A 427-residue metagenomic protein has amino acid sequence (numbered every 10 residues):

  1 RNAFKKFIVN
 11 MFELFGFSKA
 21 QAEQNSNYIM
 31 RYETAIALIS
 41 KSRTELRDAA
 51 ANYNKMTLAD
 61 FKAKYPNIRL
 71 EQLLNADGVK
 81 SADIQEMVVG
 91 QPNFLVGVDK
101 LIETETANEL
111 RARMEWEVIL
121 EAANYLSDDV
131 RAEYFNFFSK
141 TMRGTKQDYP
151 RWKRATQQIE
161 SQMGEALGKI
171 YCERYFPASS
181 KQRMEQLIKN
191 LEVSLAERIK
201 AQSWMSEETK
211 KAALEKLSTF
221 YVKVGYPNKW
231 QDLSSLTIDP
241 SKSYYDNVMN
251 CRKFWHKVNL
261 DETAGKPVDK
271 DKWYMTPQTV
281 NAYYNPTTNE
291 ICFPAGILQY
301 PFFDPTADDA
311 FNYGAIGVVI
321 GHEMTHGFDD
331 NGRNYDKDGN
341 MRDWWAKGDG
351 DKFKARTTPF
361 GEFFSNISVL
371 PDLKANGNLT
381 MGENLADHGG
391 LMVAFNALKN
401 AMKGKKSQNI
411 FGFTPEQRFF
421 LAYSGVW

Functional and structural regions predicted by a protein language model:
R1-N190: Noncatalytic, helix-rich "gating/capping" subdomain that lines the substrate-entry/channel surface of large enzyme
E185-G317, M324-W427: Zinc-dependent metallohydrolase catalytic domains
